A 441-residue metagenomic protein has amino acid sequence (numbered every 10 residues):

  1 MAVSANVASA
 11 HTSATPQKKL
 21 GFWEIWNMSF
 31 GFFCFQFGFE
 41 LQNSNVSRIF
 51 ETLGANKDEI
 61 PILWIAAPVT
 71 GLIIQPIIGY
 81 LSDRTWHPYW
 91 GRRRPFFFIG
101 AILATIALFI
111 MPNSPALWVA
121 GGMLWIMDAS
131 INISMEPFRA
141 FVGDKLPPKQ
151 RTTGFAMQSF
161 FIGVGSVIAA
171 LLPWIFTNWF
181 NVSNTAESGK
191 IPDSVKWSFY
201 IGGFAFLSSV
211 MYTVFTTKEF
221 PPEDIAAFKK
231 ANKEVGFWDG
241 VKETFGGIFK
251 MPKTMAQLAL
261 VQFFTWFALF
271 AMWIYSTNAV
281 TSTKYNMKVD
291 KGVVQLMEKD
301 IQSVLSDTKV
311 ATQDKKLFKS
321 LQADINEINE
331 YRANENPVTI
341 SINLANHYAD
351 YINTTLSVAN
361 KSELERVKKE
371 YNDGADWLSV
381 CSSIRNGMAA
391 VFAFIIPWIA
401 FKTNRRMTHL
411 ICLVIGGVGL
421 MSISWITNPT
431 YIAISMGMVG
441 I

Functional and structural regions predicted by a protein language model:
M1-W23, P115-G122, I131-S134, F138 (+4 more regions): Intracellular loop-helix junctions on the cytosolic face of multi-pass helical membrane proteins
V7-T70, A256-V261, T265-V289: Helix-loop boundary and gating motifs at the non-cytosolic
F33, G100, A104-P137, Y431-I441: Hydrophobic core of transmembrane alpha-helices in multi-pass small-molecule transporters, especially MFS/SLC-type
N56-P68, A156, D193-W197, K284-K309 (+4 more regions): Loop-to-transmembrane helix entry
I73-W90, V391-R405: Helix-to-loop junctions at the C-terminal end of transmembrane segments in multipass secondary transporters
R93-I110, M407-S422: Structural signature of the two symmetry-related core transmembrane helices
M388, A400-I441: C-terminal transmembrane helical hairpin of 12-TM major facilitator-type secondary transporters
